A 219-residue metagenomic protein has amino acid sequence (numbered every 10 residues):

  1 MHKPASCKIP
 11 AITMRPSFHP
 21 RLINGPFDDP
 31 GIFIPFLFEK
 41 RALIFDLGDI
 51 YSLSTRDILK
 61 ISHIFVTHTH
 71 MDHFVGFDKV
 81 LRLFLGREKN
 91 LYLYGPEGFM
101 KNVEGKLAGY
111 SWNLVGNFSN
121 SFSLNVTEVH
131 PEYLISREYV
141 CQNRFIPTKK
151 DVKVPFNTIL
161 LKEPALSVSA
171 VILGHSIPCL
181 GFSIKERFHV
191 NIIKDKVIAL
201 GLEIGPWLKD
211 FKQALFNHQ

Functional and structural regions predicted by a protein language model:
H2-D57, H63, N90, F182-I184: Conserved beta-strand hairpin/beta-sheet module of binuclear metal-dependent hydrolase folds, prominently
F45, H68, L93, V168 (+1 more regions): Divalent metal-coordination and catalytic microenvironments
L47-D49, T69, G98, L173 (+2 more regions): Active-site metal-binding loops of divalent metal-dependent hydrolases
D49-P96, L114-F118: Active-site metal-binding motif and surrounding structural segment of the metallo-beta-lactamase
F99-M100, N125-S136: Short, conserved secondary-structure transition motifs
S111-H130: A glycine-rich helix N-cap at a beta->alpha junction
F145-Q219: Metal-dependent phosphodiesterase/nuclease catalytic metal-binding core
